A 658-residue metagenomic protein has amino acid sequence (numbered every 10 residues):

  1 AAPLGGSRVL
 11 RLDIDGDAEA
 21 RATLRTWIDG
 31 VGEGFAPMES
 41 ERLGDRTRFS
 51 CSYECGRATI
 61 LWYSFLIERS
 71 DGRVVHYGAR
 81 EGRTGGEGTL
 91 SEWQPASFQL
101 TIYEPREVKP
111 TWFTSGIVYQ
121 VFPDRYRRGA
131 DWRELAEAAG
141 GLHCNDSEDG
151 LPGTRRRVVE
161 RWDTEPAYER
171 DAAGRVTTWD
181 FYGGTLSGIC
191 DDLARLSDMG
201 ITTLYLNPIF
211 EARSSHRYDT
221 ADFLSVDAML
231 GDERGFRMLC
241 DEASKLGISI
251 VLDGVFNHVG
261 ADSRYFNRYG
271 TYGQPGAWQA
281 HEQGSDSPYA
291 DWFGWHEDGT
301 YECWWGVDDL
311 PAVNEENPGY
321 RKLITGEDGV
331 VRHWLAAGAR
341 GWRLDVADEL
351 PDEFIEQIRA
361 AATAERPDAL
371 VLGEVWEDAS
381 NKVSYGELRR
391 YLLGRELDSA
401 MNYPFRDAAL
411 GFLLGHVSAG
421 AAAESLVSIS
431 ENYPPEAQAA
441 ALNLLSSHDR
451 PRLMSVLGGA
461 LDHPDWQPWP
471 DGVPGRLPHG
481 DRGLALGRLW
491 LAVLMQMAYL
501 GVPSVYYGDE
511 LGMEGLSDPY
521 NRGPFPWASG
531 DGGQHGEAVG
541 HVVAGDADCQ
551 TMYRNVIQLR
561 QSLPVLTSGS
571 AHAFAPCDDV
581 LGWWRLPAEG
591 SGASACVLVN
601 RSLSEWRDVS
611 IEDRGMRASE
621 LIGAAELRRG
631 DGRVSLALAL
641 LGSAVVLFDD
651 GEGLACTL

Functional and structural regions predicted by a protein language model:
A1-A2: Short, compositionally biased P/S/T/A/G/V-rich stretches that sit at domain boundaries
R8, L12, G34, E39 (+4 more regions): Active-site and adjacent substrate-binding regions of carbohydrate-active enzymes
D17-L24: Solvent-exposed loop/turn segments flanking beta-strands in beta-repeat/beta-sandwich domains
L24-I28, E620: Conserved aromatic beta-strand anchor motif in extracellular beta-sandwich/beta-rich domains
R42-S52: Aromatic sugar-binding surface patches on proteins that engage polysaccharides or sugar-phosphate polymers
E54-I60: Surface-exposed, short loops/turns at beta-strand junctions within beta-sandwich domains
